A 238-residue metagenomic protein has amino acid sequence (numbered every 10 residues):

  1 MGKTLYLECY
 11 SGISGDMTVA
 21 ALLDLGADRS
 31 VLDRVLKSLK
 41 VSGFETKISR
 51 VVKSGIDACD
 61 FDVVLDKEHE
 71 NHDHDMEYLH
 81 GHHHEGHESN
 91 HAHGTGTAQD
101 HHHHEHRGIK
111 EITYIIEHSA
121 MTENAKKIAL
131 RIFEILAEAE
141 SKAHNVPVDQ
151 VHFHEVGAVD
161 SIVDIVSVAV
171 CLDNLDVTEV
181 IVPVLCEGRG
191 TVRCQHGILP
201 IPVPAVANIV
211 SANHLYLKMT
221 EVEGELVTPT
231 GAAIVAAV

Functional and structural regions predicted by a protein language model:
M1-G2, S14, G43, D57 (+3 more regions): Short coil/turn connectors at secondary-structure junctions
M1-T4, A143-H154, G188-R189, N213-T220: Glycine/charged-rich beta-loop-alpha catalytic/anionic-binding loops adjacent to active sites
L5-L23, A27, V31, I112-Y114 (+5 more regions): N-terminal loops that bind phosphate or other acidic moieties and the adjacent beta-alpha structural core
G12, F61, D160, V235: Divalent metal-coordination and catalytic microenvironments
D24-A143, V203, A212-Y216, V222-A232: Glycine-rich nucleotide/cofactor/substrate-binding loop typically near the N-terminus or early in the first domain
S49, F61-L65, V170-L172, N208 (+1 more regions): Short beta-strand elements
V151-V159, E225-V227: Active-site nucleophile and cofactor-binding loops and adjacent substrate-binding regions of central metabolic enzymes
V177-V238: Mobile "lid/hinge" segments at catalytic clefts and subdomain interfaces of large enzymes
